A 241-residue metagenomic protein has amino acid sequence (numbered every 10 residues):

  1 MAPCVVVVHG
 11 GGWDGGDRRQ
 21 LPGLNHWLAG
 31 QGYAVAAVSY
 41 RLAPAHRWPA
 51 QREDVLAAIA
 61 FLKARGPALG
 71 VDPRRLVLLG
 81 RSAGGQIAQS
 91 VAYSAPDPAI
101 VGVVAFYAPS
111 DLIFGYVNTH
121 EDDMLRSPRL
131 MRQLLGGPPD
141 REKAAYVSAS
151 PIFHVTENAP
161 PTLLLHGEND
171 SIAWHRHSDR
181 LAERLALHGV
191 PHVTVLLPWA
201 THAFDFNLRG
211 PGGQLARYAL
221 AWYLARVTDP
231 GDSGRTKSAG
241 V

Functional and structural regions predicted by a protein language model:
M1-V241: Alpha/beta-hydrolase superfamily serine-hydrolase fold, recognizing
